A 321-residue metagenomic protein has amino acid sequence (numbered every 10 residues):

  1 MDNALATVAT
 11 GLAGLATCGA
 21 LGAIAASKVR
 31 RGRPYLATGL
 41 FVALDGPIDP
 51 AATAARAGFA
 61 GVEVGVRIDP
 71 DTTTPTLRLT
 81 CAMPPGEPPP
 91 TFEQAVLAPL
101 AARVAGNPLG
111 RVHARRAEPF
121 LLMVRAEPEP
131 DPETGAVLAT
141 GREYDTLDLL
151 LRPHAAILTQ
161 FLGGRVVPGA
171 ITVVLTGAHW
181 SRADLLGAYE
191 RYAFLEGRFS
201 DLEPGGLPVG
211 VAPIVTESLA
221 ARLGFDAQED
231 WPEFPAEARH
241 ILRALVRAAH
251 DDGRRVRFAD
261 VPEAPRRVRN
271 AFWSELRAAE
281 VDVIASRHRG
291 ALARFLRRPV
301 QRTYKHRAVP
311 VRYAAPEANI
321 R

Functional and structural regions predicted by a protein language model:
M1-G11: Feature marks short, highly hydrophobic, charge-poor N-terminal signal-anchor/signal peptide-like helices that anchor
L12-T38, L44-D45, D49-A60, P70-R321: Catalytic cores of phosphodiester-bond hydrolases, prominently lipid phosphodiesterases
V62-V64: Short hydrophobic beta-strand that contains or immediately precedes a catalytic carboxylate
R67: A cross-family signal for N-terminal binding/gating loops and helix N-caps that shape access to the active site
